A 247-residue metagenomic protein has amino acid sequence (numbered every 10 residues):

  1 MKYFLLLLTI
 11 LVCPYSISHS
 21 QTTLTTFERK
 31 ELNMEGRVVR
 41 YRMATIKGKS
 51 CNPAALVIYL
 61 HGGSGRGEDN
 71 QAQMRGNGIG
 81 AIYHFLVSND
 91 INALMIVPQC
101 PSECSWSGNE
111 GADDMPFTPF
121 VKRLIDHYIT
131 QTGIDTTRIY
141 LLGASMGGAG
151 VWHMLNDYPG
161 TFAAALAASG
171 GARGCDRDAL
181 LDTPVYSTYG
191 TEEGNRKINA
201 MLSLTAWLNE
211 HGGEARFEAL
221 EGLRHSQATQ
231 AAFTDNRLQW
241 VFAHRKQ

Functional and structural regions predicted by a protein language model:
M1-T23: Bacterial Sec-dependent N-terminal signal peptides
I17-L56, A93, K122, L142 (+5 more regions): A domain-start/cap signature at the N-terminus of enzymes
K47-N52, C104-S145: Gly/Ser-rich "nucleophile elbow"/oxyanion-hole loop immediately N-terminal to the catalytic nucleophile in hydrolases
L56, G63-T118: Active-site machinery of serine-nucleophile hydrolases
I58-L60, A168, L220: Alpha/beta-hydrolase
L60-G62, Y189: The conserved beta1-alpha1 loop
T130-Q131, T137-L181: Primarily recognizes the serine-hydrolase "nucleophile elbow" in alpha/beta-hydrolase and SGNH/GDSL folds
P184-Q247: C-terminal catalytic histidine-bearing segment of alpha/beta-hydrolase fold enzymes
